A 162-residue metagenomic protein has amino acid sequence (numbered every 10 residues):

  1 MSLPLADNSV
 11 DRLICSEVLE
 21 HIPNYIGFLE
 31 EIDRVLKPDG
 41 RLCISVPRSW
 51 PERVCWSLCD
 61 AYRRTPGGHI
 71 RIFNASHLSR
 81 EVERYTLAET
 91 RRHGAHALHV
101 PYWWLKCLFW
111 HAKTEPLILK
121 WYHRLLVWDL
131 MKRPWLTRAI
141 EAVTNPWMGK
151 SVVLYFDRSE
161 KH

Functional and structural regions predicted by a protein language model:
M1-C55, A75-S79, L154-S159: Conserved SAM-binding loop
I14, C59-R64, R138: A short, mixed-charge helix-start or loop-turn motif at secondary-structure junctions
I14-E17, G67-G68, T90: Generic anion/oxyanion-binding catalytic loop in active/binding sites
P51, G67-G68, F73, G149-S151: A conserved catalytic-core signature of glycosyltransferases
S57, H96-H162: A C-terminal cap/extension of S-adenosyl-L-methionine-dependent methyltransferases that defines the acceptor-substrate
D60-H77, G94-A95: Acceptor-substrate binding/catalytic loop of class I
E81-L87: A structural motif corresponding to the C-terminal end of an alpha-helix and its immediate exit/capping segment
L87-A97: Conserved S-adenosyl-L-methionine
